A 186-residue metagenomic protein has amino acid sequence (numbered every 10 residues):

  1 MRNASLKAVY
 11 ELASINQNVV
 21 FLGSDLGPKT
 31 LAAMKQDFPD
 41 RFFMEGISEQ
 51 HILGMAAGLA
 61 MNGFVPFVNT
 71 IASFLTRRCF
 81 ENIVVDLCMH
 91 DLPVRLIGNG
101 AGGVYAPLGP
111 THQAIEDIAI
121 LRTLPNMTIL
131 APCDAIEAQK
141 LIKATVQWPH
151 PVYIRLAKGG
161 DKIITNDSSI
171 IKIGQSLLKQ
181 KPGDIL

Functional and structural regions predicted by a protein language model:
M1-R155, G160-D161, I170-Q175: Thiamine diphosphate
T165-L186: Condensing-enzyme catalytic core mediating Claisen C-C bond formation in acyl metabolism
